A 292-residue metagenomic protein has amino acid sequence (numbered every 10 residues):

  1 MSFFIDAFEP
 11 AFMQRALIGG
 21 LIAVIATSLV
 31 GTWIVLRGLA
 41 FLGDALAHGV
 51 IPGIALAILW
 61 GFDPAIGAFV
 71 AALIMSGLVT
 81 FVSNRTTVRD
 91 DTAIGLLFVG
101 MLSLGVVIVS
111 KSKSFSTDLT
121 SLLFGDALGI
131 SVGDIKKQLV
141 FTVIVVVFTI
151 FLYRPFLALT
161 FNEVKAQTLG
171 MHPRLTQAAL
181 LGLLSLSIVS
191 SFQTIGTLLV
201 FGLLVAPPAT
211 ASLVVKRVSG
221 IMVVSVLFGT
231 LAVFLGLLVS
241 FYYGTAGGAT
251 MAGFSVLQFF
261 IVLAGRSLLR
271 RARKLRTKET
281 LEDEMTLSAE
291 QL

Functional and structural regions predicted by a protein language model:
M1-I25, T277: Membrane-interfacial amphipathic/re-entrant helices at transmembrane-helix boundaries
M1-P10, S114-I130, L238-F241: Membrane-interface helix termini and inter-helical loops of multi-pass transporters
A16, P64-A72, D91-G95, L139 (+2 more regions): Loop-to-transmembrane alpha-helix initiation sites
L21, L198-A249: Transmembrane alpha-helical segments in multi-pass inner-membrane proteins
A23, I135-P207: Helix-loop-helix "hairpin" substructures at the membrane interface of multi-pass membrane proteins
T32-F115, A211-V223, S240-G244: Short loop segments and helix-boundary regions at transmembrane helix junctions of multi-pass inner-membrane proteins
G77, F81, V99-F115, A127-Q138 (+2 more regions): Mid-bilayer segments of alpha-helical transmembrane spans in multi-pass integral membrane proteins that mediate
T245-L292: Cytosolic-side transmembrane-helix boundaries in multi-pass membrane proteins
